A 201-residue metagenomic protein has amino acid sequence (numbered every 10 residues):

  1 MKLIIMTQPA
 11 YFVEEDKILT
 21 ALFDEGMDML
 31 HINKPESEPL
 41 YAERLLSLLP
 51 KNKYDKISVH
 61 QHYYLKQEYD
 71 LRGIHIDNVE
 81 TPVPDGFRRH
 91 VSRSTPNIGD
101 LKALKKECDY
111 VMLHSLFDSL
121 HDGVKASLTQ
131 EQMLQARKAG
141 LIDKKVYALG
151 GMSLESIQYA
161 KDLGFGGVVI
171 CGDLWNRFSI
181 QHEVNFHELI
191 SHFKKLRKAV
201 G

Functional and structural regions predicted by a protein language model:
M1-D16, H90-T95, V146-A148: Active-site mouth loops of central-metabolism enzymes
I5-A21, E25-M27, I32-P35: Metal-dependent phosphodiesterase/phospholipase catalytic core, i.e., the His/Asp/Glu-rich active-site region
M6-A10, P35, H62, V79 (+4 more regions): Active-site beta-loop-alpha junctions enriched in small/polar residues
F12-D16, P39-E43, V59-H60, V79 (+4 more regions): Structural motif corresponding to alpha-helix initiation and N-cap regions
I18, I57-R72, I76, P96-D109 (+6 more regions): Catalytic cores of alpha/beta
F23-F87: N-terminal active-site wall of soluble small-molecule enzyme domains
R44, K125-L134: Charged helix-capping and loop-helix junction motifs
I76-D85, M112-S127, I157-L196: Glycine-rich phosphate-binding active-site loops on the catalytic face of alpha/beta enzymes
